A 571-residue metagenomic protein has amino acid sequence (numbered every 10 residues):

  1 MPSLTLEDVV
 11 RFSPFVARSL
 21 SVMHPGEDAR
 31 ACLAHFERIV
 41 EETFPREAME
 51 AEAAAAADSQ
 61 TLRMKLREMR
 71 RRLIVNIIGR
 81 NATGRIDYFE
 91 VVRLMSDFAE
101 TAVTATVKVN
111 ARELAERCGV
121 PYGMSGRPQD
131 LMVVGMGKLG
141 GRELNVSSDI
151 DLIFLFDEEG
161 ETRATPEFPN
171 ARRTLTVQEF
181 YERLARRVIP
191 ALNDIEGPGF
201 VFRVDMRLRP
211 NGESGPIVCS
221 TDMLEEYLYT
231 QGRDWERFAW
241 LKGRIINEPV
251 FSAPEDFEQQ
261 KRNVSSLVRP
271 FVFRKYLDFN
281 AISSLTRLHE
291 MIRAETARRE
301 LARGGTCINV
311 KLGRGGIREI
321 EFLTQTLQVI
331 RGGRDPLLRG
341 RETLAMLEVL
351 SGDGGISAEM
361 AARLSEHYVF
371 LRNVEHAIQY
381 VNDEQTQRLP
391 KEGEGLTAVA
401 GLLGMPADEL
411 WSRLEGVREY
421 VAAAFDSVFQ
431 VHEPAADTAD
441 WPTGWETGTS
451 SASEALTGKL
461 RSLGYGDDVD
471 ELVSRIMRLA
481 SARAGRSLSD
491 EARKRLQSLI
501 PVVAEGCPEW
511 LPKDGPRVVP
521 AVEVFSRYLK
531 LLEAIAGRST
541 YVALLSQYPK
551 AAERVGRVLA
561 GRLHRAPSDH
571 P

Functional and structural regions predicted by a protein language model:
M1-P571: A nucleotide- and high-energy phosphate-metabolite-utilizing enzyme signature
